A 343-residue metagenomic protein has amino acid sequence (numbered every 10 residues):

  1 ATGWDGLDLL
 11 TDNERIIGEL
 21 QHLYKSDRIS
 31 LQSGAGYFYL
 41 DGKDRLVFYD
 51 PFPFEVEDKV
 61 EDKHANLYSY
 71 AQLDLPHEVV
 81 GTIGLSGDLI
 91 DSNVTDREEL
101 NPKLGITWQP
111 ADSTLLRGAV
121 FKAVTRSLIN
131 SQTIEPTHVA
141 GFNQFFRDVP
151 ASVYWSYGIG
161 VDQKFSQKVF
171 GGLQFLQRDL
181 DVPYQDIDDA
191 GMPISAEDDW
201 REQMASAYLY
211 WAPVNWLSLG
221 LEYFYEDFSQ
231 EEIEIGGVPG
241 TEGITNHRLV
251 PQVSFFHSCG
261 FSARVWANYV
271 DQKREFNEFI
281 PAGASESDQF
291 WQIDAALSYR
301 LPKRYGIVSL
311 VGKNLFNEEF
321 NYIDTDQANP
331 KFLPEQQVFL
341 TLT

Functional and structural regions predicted by a protein language model:
A1-V94, Q167-L176, R201-S206, Y210-F224: Face-selective signature of the C-terminal outer-membrane beta-barrel domain
T2-L10, I17-E19, F48-K59, G87-N93 (+7 more regions): Extracellular loop and loop/strand-boundary signature of outer-membrane beta-barrel proteins
T11-N13, V60-D62, T95, N101 (+7 more regions): Outer-membrane beta-barrel signature, preferentially recognizing the C-terminal barrel domain of Gram-negative
G18-Y24, L67-L73, L104-W108, I159-Q163 (+5 more regions): Residues on the lipid-exposed face of transmembrane beta-strands in outer-membrane beta-barrel proteins
K25-I29, P76-V80, Q109-S113, Y154 (+8 more regions): Outer-membrane beta-barrel channels and translocator barrels
D41-F48, D91-D96, L100, W108 (+6 more regions): Surface-exposed extracellular loop regions of Gram-negative outer-membrane beta-barrel proteins, predominantly
D74-E78, G171-D181, S195-N277: Gram-negative outer-membrane beta-barrel transporters
E242-T343: Conserved C-terminal beta-signal and adjacent last beta-strands/turns of outer-membrane beta-barrel proteins
